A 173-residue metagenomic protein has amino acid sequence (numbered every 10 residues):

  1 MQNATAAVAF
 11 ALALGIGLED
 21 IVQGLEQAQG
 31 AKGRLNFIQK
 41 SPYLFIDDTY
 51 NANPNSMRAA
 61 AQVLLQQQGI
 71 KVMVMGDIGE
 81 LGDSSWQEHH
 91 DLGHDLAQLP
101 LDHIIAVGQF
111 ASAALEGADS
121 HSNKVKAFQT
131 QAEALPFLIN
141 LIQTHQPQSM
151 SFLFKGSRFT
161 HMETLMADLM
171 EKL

Functional and structural regions predicted by a protein language model:
T5-L173: ATP-dependent carboxylate-amine ligase
